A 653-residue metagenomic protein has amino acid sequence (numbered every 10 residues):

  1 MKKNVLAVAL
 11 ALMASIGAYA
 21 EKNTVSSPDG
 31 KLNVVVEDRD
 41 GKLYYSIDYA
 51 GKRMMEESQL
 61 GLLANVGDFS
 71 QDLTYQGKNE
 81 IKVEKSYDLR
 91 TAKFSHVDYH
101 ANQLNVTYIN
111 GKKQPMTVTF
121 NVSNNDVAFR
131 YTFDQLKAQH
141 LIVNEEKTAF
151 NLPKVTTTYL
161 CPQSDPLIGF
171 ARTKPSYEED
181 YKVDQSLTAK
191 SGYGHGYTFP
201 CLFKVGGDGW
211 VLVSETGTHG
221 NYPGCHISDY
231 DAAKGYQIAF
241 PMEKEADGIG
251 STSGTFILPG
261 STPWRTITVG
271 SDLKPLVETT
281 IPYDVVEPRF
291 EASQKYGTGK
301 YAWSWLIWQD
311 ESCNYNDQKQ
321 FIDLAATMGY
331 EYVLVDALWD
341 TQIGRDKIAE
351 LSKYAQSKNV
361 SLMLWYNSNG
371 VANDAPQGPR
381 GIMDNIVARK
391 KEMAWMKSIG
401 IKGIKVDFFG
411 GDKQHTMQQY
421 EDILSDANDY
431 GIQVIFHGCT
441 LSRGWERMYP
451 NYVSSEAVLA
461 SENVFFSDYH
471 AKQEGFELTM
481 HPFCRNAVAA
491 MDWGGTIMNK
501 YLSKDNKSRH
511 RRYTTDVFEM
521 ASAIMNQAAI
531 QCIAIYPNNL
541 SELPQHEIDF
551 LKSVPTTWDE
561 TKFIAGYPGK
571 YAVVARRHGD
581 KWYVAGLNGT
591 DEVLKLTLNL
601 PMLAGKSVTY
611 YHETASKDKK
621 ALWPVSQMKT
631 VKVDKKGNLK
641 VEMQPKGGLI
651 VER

Functional and structural regions predicted by a protein language model:
A7-S15: Bacterial N-terminal signal peptides
K22-E278: N-terminal accessory beta-strand-rich subdomains and adjacent acidic, glycine-rich linkers that precede catalytic cores
K93-D98, F550-V574: Edge strands and adjacent loops of beta-rich recognition modules
S253, I257-Y332: An acidic-aromatic substrate-binding cleft motif
A337-T515: Aromatic- and carboxylate-enriched substrate-binding clefts and catalytic-loop regions of carbohydrate-active enzymes
V517, A521-F563: Catalytic cores of secreted or luminal carbohydrate-active enzymes
Y567-A604, L649-I650: Carbohydrate-binding surface patches
K629-R653: C-terminal beta-strand-rich structural cap/linker in extracellular carbohydrate-active enzymes
